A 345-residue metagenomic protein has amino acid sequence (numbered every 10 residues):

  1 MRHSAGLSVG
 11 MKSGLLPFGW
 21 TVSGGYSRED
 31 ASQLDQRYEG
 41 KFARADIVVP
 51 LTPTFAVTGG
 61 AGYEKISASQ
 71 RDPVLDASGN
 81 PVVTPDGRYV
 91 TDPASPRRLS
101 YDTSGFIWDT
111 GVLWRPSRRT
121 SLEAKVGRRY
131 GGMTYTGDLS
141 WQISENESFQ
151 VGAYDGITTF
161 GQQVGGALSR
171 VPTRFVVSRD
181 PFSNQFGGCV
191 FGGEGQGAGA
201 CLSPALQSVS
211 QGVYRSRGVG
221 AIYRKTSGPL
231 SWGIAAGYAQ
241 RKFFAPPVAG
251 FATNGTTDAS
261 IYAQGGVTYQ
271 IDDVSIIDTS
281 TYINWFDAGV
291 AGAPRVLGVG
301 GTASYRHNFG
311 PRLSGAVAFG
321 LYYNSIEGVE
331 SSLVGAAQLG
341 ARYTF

Functional and structural regions predicted by a protein language model:
M1-F345: Gram-negative and organellar
